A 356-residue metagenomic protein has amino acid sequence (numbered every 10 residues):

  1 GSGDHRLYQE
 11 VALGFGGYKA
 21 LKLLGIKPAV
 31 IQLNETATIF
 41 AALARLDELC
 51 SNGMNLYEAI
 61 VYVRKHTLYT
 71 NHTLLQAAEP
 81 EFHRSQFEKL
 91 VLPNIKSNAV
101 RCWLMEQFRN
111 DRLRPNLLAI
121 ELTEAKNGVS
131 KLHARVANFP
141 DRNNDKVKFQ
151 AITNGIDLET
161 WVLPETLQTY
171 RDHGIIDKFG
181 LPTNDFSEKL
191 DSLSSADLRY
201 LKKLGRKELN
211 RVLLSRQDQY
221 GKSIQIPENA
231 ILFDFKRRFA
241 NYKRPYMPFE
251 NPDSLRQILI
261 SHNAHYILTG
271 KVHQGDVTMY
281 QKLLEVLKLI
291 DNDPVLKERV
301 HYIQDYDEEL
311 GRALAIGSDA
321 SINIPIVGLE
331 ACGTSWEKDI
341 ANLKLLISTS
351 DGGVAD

Functional and structural regions predicted by a protein language model:
G1-D356: Catalytic cores of carbohydrate-active enzymes across secretory and cytosolic contexts
